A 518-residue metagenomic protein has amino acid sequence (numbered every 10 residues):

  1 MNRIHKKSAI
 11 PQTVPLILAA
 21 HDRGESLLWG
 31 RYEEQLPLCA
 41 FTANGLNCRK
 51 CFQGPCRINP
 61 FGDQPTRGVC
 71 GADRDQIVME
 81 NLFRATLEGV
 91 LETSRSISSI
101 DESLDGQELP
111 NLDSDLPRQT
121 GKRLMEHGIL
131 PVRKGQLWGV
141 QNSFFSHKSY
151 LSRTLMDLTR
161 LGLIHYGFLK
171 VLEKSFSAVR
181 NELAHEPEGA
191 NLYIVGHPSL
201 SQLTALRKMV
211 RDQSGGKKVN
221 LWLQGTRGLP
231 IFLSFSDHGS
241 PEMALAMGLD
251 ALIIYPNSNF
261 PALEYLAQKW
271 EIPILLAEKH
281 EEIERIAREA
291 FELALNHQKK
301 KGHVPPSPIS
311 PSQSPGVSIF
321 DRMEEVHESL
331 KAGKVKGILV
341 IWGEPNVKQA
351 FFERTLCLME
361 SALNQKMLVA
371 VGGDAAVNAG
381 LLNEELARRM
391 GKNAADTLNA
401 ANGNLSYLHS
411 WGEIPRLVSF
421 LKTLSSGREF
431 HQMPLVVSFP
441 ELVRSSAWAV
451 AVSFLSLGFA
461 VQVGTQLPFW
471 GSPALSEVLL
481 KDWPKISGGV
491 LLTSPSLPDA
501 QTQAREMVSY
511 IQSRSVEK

Functional and structural regions predicted by a protein language model:
M1-K422, E429-A449, L457-K518: Metallocofactor- and cofactor-centric catalytic cores in central/energy metabolism, strongly enriched
